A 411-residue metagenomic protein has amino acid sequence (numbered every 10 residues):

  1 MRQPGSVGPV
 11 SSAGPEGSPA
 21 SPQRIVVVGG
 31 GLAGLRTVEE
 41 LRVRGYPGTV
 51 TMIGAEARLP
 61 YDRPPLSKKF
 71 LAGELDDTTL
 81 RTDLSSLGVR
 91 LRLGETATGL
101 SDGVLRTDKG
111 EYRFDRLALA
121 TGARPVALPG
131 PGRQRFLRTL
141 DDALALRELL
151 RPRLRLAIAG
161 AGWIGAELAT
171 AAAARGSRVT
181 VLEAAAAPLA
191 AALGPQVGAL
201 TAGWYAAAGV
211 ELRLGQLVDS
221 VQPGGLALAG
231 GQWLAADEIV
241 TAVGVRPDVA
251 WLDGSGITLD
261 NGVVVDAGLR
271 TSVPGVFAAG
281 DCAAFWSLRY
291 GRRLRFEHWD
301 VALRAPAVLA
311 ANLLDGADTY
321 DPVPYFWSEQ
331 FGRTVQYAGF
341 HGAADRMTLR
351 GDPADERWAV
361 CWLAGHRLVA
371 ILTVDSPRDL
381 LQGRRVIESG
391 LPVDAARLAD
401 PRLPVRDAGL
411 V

Functional and structural regions predicted by a protein language model:
M1-V26, R81-R155, A227-A229, V240-A242 (+3 more regions): FAD-binding core/adjacent interface of flavoenzyme oxidoreductases
P19-V89, A171-A192, Q382: Beta1-alpha1 glycine-rich phosphate/pyrophosphate-binding loop at the start of Rossmann-like nucleotide-binding domains
S21-Q23, C282-P377: Mid-to-C-terminal Rossmann-like scaffold of FAD/NAD(P)H-dependent oxidoreductases
R24, Q232-T258, R333-V411: C-terminal catalytic lobe of FAD-dependent flavoproteins
G29-L32, A55, R138, A159-I164: Glycine-rich Rossmann-fold phosphate-binding loop(s) that bind the pyrophosphate of adenine dinucleotide cofactors
T49, L75-T79, D260, G316-Y325: A short alpha-helix-loop-beta-strand transition element characteristic of N-terminal alpha/beta dinucleotide-binding
G132-L154, G225-A227, W233-V301, V308: FAD-site-proximal beta/loop scaffold in flavoenzymes
R155, W163-D219, P322-W327: Rossmann-like dinucleotide-binding cores of NAD(P)H-dependent redox enzymes
